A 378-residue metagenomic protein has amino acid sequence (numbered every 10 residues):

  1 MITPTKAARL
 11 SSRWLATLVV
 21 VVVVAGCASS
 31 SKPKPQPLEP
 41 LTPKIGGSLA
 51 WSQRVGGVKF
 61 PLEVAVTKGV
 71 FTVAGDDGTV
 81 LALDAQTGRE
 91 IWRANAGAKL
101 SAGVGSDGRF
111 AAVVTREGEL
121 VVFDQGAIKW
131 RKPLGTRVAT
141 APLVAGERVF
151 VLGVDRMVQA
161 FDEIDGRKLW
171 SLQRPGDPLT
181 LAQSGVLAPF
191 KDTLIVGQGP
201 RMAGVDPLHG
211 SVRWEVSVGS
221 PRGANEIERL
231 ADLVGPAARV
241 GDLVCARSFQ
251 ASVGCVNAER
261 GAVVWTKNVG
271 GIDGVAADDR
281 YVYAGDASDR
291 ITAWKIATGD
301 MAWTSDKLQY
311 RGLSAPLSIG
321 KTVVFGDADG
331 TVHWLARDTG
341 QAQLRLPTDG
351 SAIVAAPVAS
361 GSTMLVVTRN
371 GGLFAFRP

Functional and structural regions predicted by a protein language model:
I2-A16: Bacterial N-terminal signal peptides that target proteins for export
V23-G26: C-terminal motif of bacterial Sec signal peptides marking the signal peptidase cleavage site
S30-A65, W92-G108, K129-A145, K168-K191 (+4 more regions): Extracytoplasmic beta-rich repeat domains
G75-D76, T115-R116, G153-V154, G197-G199 (+4 more regions): Structural signature of WD-repeat beta-propellers
D84-T87, D124-A127, D162-G166, P207-G210 (+4 more regions): Short loop/turn segments that connect beta-strands within beta-propeller blades
G285-A293, D300-W334: Loop/turn-rich, solvent-exposed surfaces of beta-rich toroidal or solenoidal domains
